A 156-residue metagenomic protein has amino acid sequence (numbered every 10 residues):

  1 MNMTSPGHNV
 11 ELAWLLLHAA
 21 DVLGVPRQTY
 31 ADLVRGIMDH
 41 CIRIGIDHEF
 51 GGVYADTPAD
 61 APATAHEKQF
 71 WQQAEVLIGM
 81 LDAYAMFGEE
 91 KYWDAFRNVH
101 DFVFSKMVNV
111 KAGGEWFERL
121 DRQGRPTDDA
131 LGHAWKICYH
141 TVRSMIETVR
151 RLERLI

Functional and structural regions predicted by a protein language model:
M1-I156: Glycan-recognition and catalytic cores of secretory/periplasmic carbohydrate-active enzymes
